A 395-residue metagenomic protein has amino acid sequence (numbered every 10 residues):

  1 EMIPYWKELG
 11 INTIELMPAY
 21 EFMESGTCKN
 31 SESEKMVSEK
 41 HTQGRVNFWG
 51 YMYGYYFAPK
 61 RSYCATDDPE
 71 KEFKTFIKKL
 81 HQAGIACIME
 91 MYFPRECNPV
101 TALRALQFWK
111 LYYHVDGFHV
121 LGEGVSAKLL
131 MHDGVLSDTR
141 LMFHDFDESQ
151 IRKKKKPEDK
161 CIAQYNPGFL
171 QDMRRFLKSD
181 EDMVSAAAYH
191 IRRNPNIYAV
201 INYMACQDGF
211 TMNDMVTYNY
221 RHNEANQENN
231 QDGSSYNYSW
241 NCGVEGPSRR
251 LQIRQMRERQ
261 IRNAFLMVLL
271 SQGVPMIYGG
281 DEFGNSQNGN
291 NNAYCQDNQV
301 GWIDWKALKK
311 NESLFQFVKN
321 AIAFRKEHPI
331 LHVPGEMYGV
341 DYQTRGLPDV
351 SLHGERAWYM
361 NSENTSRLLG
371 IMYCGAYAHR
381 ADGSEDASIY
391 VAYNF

Functional and structural regions predicted by a protein language model:
E1-S62, L121, F169, M173 (+4 more regions): N-terminal structural segment of carbohydrate-active enzymes
E1-W6, E96-L111, Q260-L266: Short, acidic/polar
L16, Y56, L80, W109 (+5 more regions): Conserved, mostly hydrophobic/aromatic
G26-Q82, R95-Y112, A225-G246, D297-W302: Aromatic- and acidic-residue-enriched carbohydrate-binding clefts of CAZyme catalytic domains
E34-G44, Q287-A323: Extended hydrophobic/aromatic segments used for targeting, binding, or gating
K71-K155: Active-site neighborhood of glycoside hydrolase catalytic domains
H114, A127-G279, F283-G284, N292-Q296 (+5 more regions): Conserved alpha/beta catalytic core and glycan-binding cleft of carbohydrate-active enzymes
K309-H353: Catalytic cores of secreted or luminal carbohydrate-active enzymes
